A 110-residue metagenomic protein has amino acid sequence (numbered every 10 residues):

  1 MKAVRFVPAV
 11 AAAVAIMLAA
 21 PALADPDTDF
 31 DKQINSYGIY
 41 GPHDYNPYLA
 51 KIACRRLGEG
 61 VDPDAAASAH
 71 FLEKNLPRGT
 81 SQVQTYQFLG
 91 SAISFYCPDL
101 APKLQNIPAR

Functional and structural regions predicted by a protein language model:
M1-P8: Bacterial N-terminal signal peptides that target proteins for export
P8-M17: Bacterial N-terminal signal peptides
A19-P21: N-terminal signal peptide c-region/cleavage motif recognized by signal peptidases
D25-K32, C97: Cleaved targeting-peptide boundary
Q33-P47: Extracytoplasmic/periplasm-facing segments of secreted or lipoprotein envelope proteins
H43-C54, T85-L89: Short, well-structured alpha-helical segments
P47-G60, E73-N75: Amphipathic alpha-helical segments that form the core helices of the histone-fold
V61-R110: Compact alpha-helical subdomains of small soluble proteins
